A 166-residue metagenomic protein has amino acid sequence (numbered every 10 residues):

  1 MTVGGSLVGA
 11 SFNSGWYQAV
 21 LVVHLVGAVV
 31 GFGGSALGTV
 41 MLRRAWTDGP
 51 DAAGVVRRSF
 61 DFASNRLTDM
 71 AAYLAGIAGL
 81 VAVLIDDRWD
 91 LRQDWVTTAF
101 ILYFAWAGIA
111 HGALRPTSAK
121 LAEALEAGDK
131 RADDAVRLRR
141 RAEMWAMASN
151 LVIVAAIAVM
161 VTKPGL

Functional and structural regions predicted by a protein language model:
M1-L166: Polytopic transmembrane helical bundles with strong interfacial aromatic enrichment
